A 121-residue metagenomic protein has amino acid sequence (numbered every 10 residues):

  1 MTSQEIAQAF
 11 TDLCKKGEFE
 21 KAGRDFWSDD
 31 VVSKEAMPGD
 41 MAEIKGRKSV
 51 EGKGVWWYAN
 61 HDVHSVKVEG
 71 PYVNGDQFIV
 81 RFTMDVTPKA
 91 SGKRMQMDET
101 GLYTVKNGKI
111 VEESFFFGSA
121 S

Functional and structural regions predicted by a protein language model:
M1-E5, A120-S121: Basic/polar N-terminal segments that are highly enriched at the extreme N-terminus, encompassing both cleavable
E5-I6, E20, R24-G75: A solvent-exposed, acidic/Ser-Thr-rich amphipathic alpha-helical stretch
V32, K93, K109-V111: Residue-level signal for well-ordered, solvent-exposed loop/turn and beta-edge residues enriched in charged/polar side
D62, K93-M95: Short loop/turn motifs at secondary-structure junctions and domain boundaries
V66-Y72, M84, D98-T104: Hydrophobic/aromatic beta-strand elements that line small-molecule binding cavities or substrate pockets in beta-rich
G75-Q77, N107: Residue-level signal for tight coil/turn positions that link beta-strands
R81-T87: Generic short beta-strand segments
D98-S121: Short beta-strand edge/turn micro-motifs at domain boundaries
